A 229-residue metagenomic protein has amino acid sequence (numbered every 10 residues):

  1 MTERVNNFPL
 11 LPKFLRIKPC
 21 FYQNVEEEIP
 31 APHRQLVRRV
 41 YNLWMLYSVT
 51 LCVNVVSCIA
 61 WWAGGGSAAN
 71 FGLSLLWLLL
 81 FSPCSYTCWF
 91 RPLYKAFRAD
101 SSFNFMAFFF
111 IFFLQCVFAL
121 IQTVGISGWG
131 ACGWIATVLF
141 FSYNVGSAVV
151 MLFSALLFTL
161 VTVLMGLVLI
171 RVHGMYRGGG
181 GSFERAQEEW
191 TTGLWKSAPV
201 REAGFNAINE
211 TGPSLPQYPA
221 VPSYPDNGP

Functional and structural regions predicted by a protein language model:
M1-Q35: Extended, low-complexity, polar regulatory segments
F8, L15, L79, G212-Y218: Generic N-terminal simple sequence motifs
P12-L15, Y22, Y86, P219-G228: A generic alpha-helix propensity feature with a strong bias for hydrophobic helices
R34-A60, G64-C88, Y94-S197: Eukaryotic polytopic
F183-P225, P229: Non-transmembrane, juxtamembrane loop and terminal tail segments of multi-pass eukaryotic membrane proteins
